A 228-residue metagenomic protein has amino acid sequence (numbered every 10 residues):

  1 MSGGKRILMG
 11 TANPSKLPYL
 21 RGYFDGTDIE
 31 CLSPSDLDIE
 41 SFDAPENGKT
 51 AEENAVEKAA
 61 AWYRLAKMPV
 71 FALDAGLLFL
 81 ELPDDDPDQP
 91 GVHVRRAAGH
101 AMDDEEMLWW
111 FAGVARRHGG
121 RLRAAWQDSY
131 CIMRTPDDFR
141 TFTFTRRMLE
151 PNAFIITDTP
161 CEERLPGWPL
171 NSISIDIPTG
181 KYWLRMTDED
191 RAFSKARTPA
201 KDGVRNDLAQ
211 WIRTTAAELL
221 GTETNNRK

Functional and structural regions predicted by a protein language model:
S2-L8, S15-K228: Anionic-ligand binding patches
